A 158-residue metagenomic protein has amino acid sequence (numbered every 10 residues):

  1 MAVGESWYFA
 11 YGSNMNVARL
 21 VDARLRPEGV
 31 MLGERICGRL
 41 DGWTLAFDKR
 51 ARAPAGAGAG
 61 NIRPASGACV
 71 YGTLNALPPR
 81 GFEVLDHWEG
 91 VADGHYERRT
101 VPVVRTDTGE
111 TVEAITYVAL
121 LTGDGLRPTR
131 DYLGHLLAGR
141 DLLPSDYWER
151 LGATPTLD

Functional and structural regions predicted by a protein language model:
A2-D158: Glycine-aromatic micro-motifs
